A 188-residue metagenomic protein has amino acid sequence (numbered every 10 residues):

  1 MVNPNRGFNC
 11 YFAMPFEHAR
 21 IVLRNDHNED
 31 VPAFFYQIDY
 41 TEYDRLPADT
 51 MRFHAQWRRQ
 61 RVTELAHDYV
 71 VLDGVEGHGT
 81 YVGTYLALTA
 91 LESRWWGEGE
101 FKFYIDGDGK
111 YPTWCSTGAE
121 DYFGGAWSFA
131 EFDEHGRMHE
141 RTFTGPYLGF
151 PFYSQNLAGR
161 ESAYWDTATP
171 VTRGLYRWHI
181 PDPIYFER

Functional and structural regions predicted by a protein language model:
M1-R188: Beta-strand-centric surfaces of beta-sandwich/beta-rich domains
